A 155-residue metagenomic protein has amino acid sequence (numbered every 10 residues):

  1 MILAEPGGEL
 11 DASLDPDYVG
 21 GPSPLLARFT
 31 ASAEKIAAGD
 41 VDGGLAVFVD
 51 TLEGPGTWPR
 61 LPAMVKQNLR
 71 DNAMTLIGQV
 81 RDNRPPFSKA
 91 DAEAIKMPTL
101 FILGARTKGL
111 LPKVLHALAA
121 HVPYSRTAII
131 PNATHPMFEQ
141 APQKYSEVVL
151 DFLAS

Functional and structural regions predicted by a protein language model:
M1-I36: Flexible "cap/lid" loop of the alpha/beta hydrolase fold
A37-I77: Conserved alpha/beta-hydrolase catalytic His-Asp/Glu region
G39, L110, Q140: Residue-level signal for the nucleotide or nucleotide-sugar donor/cofactor binding architecture
T51, T75-D91, K108: Active-site nucleophile elbow and catalytic-triad environment of alpha/beta-hydrolase enzymes
S88-K96, L118-A119: Serine-hydrolase catalytic core
I95, F101-L103: Short beta-strand/loop motif that positions the catalytic acidic residue of the alpha/beta-hydrolase fold
K108-V114: Conserved alpha/beta-hydrolase "acid-adjacent" motif
P123-S155: Catalytic active-site module of serine/aspartate enzymes centered on a nucleophile-bearing elbow/loop
